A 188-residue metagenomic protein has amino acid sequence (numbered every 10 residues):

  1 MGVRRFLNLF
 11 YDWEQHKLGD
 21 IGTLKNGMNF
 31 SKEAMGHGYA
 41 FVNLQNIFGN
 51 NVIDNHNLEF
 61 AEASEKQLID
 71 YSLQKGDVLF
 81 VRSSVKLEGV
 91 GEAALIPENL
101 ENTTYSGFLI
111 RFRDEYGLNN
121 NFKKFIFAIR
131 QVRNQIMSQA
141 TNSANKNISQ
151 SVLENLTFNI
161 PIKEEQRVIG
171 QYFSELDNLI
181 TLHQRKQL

Functional and structural regions predicted by a protein language model:
M1-E14, I162-L188: Amphipathic alpha-helical segments with low aromatic content
L7-M28: Non-catalytic DNA-recognition/assembly elements of restriction-modification systems
E33-V52: Short beta-strand/loop turn elements enriched in aromatics
N43-L44, G49, L58-A128: A short beta-sheet element
N50-D54, K146-I148: Short acidic/His/Gly/Ser-rich catalytic and metal-binding motifs that mark active-site loops of diverse hydrolases
N102-F108, T141-R167: A short glycine-rich beta-alpha junction/loop motif
